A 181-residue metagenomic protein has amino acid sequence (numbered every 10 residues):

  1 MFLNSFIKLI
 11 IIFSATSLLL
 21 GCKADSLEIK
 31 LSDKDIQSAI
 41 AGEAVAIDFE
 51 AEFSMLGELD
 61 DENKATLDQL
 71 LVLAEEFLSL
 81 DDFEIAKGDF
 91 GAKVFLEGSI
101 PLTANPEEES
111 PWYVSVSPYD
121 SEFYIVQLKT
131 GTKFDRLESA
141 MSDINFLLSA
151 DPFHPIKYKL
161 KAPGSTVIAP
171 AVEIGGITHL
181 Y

Functional and structural regions predicted by a protein language model:
M1-I10: Bacterial N-terminal signal peptides that target proteins for export
L20-G21: C-terminal motif of bacterial Sec signal peptides marking the signal peptidase cleavage site
A24-D35, E58-A74, L78-L80: Short N-terminal edge-element motif at the start of the domain
K30-A51: Post-signal peptide N-terminal segment of mature Sec-exported envelope proteins
A44-L73, R136-L148, P152: Post-signal-peptide N-terminal segment of Sec-exported extracytoplasmic proteins
V72-Y181: Mature, soluble, non-transmembrane domains
